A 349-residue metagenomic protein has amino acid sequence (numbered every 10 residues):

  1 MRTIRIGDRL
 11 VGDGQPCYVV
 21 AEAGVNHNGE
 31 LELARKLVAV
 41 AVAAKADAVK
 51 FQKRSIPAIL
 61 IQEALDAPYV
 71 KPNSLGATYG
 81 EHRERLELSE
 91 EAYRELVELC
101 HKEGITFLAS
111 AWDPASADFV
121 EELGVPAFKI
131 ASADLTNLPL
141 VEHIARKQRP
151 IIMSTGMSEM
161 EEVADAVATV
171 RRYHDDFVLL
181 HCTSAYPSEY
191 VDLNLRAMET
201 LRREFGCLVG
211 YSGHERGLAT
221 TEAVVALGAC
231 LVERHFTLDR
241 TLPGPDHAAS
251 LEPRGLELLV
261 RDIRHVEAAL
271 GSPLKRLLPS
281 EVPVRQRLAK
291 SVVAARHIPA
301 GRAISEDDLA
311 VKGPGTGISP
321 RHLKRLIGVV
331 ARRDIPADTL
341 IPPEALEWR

Functional and structural regions predicted by a protein language model:
M1-R349: Catalytic cores and adjacent flexible loops of soluble metabolic enzymes that perform enolate/carbanion chemistry on
